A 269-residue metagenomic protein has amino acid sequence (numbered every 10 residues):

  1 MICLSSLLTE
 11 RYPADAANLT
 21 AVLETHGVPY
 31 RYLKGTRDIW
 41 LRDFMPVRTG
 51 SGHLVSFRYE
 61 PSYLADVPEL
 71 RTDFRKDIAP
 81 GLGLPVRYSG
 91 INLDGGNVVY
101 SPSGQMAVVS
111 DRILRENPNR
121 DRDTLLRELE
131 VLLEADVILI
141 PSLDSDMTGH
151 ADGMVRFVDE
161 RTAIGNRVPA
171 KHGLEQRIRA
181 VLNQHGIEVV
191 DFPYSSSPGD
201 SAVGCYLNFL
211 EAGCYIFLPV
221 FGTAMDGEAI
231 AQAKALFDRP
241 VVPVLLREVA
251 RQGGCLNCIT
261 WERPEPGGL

Functional and structural regions predicted by a protein language model:
M1-L269: The feature marks the mature, well-folded catalytic cores of soluble enzymes
